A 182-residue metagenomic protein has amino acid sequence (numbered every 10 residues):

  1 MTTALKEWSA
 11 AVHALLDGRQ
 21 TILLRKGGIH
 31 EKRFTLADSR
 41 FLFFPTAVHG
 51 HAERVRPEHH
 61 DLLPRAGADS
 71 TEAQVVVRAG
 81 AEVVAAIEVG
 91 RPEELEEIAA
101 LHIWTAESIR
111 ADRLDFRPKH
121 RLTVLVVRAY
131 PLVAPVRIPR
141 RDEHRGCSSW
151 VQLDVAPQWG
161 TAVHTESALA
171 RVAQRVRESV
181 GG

Functional and structural regions predicted by a protein language model:
M1-G182: Structured alpha/beta reader/binder surfaces that contact nucleic acids or chromatin modification marks
